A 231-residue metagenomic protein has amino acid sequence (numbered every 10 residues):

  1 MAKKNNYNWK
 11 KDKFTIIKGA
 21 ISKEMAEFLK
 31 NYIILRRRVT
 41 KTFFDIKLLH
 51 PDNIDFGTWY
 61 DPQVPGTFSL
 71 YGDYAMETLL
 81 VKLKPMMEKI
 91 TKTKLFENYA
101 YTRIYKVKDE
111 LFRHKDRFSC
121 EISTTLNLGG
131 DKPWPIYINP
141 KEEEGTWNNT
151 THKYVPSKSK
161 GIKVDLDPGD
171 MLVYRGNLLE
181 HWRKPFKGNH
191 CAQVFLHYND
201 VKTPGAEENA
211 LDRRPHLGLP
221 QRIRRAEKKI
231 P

Functional and structural regions predicted by a protein language model:
A2-T91: Non-heme Fe(II)/2-oxoglutarate
K92-Y101: A short coil-to-beta-strand element that immediately follows conserved catalytic motifs
I104: Conserved active-site beta-strand element of glycosyltransferases/polysaccharide synthases
V107-L178, H190-A192, V201-R214: Catalytic core of non-heme Fe(II) oxygenases with the double-stranded beta-helix
H181: Short glycine-rich, flexible loops that bind phosphorylated cofactors or substrates
K184-F195: Short, compositionally biased
H197-N199: An acidic, glycine-/histidine-flanked metal-binding catalytic module
N209-I230: Glycine- and charge-enriched low-complexity intrinsically disordered segments
